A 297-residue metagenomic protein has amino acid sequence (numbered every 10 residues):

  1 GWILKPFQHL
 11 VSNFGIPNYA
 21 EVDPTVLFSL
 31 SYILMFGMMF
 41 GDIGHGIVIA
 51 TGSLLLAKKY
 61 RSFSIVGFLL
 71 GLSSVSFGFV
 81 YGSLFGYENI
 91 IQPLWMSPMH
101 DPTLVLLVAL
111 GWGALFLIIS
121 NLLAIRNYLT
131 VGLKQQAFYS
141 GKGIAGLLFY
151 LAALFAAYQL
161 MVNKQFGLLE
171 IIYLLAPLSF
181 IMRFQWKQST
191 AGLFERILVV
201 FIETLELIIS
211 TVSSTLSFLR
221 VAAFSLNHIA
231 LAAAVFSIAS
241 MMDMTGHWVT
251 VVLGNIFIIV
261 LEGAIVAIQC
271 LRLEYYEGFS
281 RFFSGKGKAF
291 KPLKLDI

Functional and structural regions predicted by a protein language model:
G1-I297: Conserved, carboxylate-rich catalytic/transport cores that coordinate ions
